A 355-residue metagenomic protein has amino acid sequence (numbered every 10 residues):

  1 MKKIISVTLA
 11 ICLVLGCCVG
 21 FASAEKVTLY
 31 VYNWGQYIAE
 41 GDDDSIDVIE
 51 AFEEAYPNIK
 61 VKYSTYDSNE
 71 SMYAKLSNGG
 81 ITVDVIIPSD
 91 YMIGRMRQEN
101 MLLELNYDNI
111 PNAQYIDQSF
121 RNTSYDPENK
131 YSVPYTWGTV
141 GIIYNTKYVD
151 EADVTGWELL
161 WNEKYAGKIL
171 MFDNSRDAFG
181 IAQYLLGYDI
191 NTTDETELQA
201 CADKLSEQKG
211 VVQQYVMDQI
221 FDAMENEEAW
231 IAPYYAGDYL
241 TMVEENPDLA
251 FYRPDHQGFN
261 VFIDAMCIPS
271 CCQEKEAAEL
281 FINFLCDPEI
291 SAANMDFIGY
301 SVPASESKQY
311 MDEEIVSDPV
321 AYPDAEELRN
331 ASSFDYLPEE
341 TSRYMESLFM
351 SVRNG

Functional and structural regions predicted by a protein language model:
M1-L29, G355: Short, low-complexity disordered leader/linker segments with a strong preference for bacterial N-terminal type II
E25-R95: Early extracytoplasmic/lumenal segment of secretory-pathway proteins
E70, D90-W137, E151-E158: Hinge/lid segment of periplasmic solute-binding proteins
M96-E104, D126-K130, V211, M242-P254 (+1 more regions): Ligand-binding "clamshell"
L103-A113, S132, P247-N260, P269-C272: Short beta-strand->loop
L170-N174, A178, A182, I190-R253: Ligand-binding pocket segment of bilobal, Venus flytrap-like solute-binding proteins
D264, P269-R329: Mature extracytoplasmic/periplasmic domains
A325-G355: Conserved C-terminal helix/tail region of periplasmic/extracytoplasmic solute-binding proteins
